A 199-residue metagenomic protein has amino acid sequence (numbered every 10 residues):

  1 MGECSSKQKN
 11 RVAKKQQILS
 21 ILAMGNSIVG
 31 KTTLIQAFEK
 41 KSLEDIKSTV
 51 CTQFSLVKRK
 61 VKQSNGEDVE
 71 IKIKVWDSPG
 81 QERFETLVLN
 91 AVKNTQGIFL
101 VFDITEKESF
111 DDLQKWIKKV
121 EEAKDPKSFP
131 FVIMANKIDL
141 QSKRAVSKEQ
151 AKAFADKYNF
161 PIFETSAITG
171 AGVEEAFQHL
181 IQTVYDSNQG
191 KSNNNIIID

Functional and structural regions predicted by a protein language model:
M1-S192, I196-D199: TRAFAC-class small GTPase G-domain
